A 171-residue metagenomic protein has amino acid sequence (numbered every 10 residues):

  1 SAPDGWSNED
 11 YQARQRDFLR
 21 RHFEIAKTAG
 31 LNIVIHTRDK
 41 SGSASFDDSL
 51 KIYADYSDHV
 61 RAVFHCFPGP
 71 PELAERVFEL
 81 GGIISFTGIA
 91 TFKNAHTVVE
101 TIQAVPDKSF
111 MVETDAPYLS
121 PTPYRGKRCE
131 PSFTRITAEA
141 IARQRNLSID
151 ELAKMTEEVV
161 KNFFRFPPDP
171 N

Functional and structural regions predicted by a protein language model:
S1-L80, E100-T101, V105, P123-S132 (+2 more regions): Divalent metal-binding pocket/active-site signature
V34, V63-F64, S85-T87, M111-T114: Active-site neighborhood of phospho(di)ester-bond hydrolases with catalytic His/Asp-centered motifs
T37-R38, F67, T87-I89, P117: Short strand-turn motif at the edge of the Rossmann-like AdoMet-binding core
K40-G42, F92, P117, E157: Positions that flank functional sites
G81-A95: His/Asp/Glu-enriched short active-site or ligand-binding loop at hydrolase and phosphoryl-transfer sites
K93-V99, P121: Short, charged, surface-exposed secondary-structure boundary motifs
F110-T114, S120-P167: His/Asp/Glu-enriched, well-ordered alpha-helical/loop segment that forms or immediately abuts the divalent-metal
P170-N171: Accessory terminal helices/loops
